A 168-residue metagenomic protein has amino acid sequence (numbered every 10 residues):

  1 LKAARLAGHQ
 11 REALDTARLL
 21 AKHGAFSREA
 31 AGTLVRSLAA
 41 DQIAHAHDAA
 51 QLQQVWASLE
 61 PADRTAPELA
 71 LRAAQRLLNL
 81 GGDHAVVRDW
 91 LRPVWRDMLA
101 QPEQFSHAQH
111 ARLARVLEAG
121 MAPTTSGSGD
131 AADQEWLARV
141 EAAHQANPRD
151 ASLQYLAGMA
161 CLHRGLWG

Functional and structural regions predicted by a protein language model:
L1-A44: Intracellular, membrane-proximal regulatory regions of polytopic membrane proteins
A3, L34-A39, A73, L77 (+2 more regions): Structural register within alpha-helical repeat arrays
A7, Q42-A46, L80-G81, G120 (+2 more regions): Structural motif corresponding to the intra-repeat A-B loop/turn of tetratricopeptide repeats
Q10-K22, H47-A62, H84-M98, G127-H144 (+1 more regions): Alpha-helical repeat scaffolds
A25-F26, R64-T65, G82, L99 (+2 more regions): Short coil turns that delineate tetratricopeptide repeat
A62, P67-E68, R72-L80: Membrane-embedded hairpin module used as a gating/binding unit in multi-pass transport and secretion proteins
P102-R164: Alpha-helical adaptor scaffolds
